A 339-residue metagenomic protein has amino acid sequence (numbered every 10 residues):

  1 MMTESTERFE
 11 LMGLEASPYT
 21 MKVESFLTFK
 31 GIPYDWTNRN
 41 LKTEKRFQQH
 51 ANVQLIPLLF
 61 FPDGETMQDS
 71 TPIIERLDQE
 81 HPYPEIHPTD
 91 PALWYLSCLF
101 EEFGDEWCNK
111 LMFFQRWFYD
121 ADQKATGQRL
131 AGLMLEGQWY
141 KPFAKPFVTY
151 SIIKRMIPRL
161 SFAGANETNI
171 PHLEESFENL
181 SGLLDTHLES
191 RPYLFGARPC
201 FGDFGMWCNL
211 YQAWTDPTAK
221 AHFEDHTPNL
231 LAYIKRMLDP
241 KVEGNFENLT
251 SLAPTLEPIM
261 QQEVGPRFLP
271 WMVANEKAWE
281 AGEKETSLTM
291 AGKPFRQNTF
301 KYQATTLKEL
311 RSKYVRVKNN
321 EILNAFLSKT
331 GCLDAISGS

Functional and structural regions predicted by a protein language model:
M2-K145, L194, W214, P266-S339: GST-like domain detector, emphasizing the conserved glutathione-binding G-site in the N-terminal thioredoxin-like
E80-E85, A163-T168, S190-F195, P217-H222: Inter-helical turn/loop segments and adjacent helix faces that build the functional surface of alpha-helical bundle
A92, L96-L99, H172-N179, L183 (+1 more regions): A non-catalytic, amphipathic alpha-helix used as a structural packing/dimerization or gating element in enzyme scaffolds
Q128-A165, N169-I170: Acidic, aromatic-lined catalytic clefts of primarily extracellular/periplasmic carbohydrate-active enzymes that remodel
L160-P192: Short N-terminal edge-element motif at the start of the domain
T186-H187, N209-E243: Short His-centered aromatic/hydrophobic patch
L194-W214: GST superfamily/GST-like fold recognition
D239, N248-L269: Small-residue-rich helix-loop
